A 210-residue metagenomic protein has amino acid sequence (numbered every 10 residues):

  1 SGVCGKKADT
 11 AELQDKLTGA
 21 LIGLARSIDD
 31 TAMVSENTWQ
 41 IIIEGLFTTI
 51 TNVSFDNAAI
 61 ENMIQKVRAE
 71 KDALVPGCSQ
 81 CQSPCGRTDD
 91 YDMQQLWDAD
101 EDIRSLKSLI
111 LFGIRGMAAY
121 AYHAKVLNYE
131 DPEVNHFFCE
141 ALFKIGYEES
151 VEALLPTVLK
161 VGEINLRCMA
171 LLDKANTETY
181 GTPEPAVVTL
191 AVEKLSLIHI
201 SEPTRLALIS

Functional and structural regions predicted by a protein language model:
S1-L197: Long, compositionally biased, glycine/small-hydrophobic-enriched stretches that function as flexible linkers, tethers
I198-I209: Single conserved hydrophobic/aromatic residue that forms the stacking wall/gate of nucleotide- or nucleobase-binding
